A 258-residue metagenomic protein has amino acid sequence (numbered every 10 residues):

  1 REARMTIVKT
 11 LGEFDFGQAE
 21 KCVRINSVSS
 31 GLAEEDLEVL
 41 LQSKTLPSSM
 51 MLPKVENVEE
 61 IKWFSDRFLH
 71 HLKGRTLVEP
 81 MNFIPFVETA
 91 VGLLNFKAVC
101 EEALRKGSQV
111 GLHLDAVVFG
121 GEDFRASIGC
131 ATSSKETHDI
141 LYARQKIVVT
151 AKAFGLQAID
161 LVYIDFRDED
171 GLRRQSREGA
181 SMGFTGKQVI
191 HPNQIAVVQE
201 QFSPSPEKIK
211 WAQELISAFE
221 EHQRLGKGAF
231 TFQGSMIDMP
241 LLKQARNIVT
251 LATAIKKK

Functional and structural regions predicted by a protein language model:
R1-K258: Expand to "…catalyze enediolate/carbanion chemistry for C-C bond making/breaking, isomerization, decarboxylation
